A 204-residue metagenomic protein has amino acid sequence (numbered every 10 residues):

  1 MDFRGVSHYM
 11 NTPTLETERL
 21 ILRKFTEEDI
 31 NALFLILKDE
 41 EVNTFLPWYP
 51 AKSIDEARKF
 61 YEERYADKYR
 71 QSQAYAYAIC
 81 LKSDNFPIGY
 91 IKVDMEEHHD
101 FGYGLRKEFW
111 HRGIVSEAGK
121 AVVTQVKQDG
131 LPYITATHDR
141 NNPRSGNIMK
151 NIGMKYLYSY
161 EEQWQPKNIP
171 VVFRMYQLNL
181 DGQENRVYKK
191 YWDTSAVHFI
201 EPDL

Functional and structural regions predicted by a protein language model:
M1-T44, A76-L204: Acyl-donor (CoA/ACP) binding surface of acyl/acetyltransferases
L37, L46, K68-R70: Hydrophobic residues in alpha-helical segments
E41-E63: Conserved GNAT-fold acetyl-CoA-binding loop/helix
S53-D55, K68, Q128, N168: A short hydrophobic/aromatic micro-motif that marks alpha-helical segments and, especially, helix-coil
R64-A78: A short helix-loop-beta-strand connector motif used in the catalytic cores of GNAT acetyltransferases and, in some
